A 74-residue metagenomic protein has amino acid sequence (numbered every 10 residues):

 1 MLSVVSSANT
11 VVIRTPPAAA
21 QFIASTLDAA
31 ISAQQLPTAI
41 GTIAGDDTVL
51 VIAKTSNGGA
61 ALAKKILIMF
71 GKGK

Functional and structural regions predicted by a protein language model:
M1-K64: Non-DNA-binding regulatory cores of transcription-related proteins, predominantly C-terminal effector-binding
L62-K74: Short, charged, intrinsically disordered terminal tails
